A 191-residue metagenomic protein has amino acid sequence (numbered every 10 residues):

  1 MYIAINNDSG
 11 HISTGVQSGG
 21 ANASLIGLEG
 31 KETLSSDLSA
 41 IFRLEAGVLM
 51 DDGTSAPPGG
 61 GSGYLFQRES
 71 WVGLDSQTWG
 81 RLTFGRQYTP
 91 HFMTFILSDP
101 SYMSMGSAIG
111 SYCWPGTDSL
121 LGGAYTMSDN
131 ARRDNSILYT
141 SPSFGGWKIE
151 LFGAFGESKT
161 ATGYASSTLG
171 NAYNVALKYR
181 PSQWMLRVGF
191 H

Functional and structural regions predicted by a protein language model:
M1-A4, S13-G156, L169, K178-S182: Outer membrane beta-barrel
N7: Entry/capping segment at the start of metal-dependent catalytic domains with acidic active-site entry clusters
G10, T160-S167: Surface-exposed, low-complexity loop segments enriched in small/polar and acidic residues
S167-T168, Y173-H191: Detector for outer-membrane/organellar transmembrane beta-barrel domains, recognizing the amphipathic beta-strand
